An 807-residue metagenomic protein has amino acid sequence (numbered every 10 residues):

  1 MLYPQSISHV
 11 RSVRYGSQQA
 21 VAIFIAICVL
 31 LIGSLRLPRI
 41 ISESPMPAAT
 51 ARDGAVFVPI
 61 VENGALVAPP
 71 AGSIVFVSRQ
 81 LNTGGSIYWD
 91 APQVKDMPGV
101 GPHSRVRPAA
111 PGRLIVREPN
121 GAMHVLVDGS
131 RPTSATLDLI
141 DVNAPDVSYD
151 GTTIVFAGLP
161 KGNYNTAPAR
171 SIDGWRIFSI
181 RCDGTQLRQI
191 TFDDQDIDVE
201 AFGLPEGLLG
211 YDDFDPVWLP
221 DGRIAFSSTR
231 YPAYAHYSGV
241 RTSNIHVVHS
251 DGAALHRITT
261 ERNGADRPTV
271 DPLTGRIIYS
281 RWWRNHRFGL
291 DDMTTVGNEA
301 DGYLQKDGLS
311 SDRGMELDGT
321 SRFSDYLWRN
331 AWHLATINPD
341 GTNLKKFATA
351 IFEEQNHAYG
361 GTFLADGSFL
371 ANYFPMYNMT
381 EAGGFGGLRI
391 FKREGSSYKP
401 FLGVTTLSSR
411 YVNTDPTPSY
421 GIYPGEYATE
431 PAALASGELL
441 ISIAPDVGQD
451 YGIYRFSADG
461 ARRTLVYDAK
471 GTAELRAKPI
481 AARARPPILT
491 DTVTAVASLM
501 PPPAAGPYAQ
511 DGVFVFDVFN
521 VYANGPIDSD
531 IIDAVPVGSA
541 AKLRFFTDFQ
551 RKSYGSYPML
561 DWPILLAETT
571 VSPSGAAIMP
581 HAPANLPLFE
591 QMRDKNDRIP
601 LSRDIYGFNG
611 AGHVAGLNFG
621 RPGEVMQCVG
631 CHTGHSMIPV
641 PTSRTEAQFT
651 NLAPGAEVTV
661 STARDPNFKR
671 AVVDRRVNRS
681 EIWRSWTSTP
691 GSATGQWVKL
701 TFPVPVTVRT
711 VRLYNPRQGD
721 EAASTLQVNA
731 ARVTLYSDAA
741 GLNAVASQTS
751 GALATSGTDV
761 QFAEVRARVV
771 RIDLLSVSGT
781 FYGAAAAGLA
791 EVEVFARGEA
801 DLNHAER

Functional and structural regions predicted by a protein language model:
M1-G16: N-terminal secretory signal peptides that target proteins for export/translocation
Y3, I25, L30-L66, T633-E646 (+1 more regions): Bacterial Sec-dependent N-terminal signal peptides
G64-P119, V127-G151, V155-N163, A167-C182 (+7 more regions): Extended surface/linker regions that mediate inter-domain or inter-protein docking in multi-component redox
G112-P119, D173-G184, V240-G252, T295-G341 (+2 more regions): Beta-propeller blade signature
G121-H124, G184-R188, G252-H256, T342-K345 (+3 more regions): Beta-strand initiation motifs
I140-V142, Y211, N263, R329 (+5 more regions): Loop/turn position at the start of each blade in beta-propeller repeats
P160-Y164, D173-F178, D194-H249, H256-T259 (+5 more regions): Catalytic cores of eukaryotic secretory-pathway lumenal/extracellular enzymes that build and remodel glycoconjugates
A647-Q648, T662-N667, R676-A746, L753-H804: Aromatic, loop-rich ligand-recognition surfaces of beta-strand-rich domains
